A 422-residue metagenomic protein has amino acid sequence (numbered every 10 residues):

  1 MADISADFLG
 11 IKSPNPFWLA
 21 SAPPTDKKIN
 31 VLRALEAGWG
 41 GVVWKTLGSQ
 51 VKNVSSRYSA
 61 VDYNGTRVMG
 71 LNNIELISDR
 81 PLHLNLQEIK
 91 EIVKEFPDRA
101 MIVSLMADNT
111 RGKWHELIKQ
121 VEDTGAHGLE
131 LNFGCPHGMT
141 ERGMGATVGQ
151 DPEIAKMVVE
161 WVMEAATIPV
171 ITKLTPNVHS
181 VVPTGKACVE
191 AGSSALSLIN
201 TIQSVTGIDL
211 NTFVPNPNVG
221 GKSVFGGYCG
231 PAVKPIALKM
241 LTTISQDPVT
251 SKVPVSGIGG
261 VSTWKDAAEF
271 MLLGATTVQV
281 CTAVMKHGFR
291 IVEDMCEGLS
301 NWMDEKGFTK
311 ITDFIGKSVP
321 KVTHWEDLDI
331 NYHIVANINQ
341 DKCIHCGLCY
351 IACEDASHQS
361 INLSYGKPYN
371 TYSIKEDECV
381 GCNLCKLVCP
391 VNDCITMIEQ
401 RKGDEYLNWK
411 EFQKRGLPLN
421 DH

Functional and structural regions predicted by a protein language model:
M1-I102, M106-R111, H115-E116, M295: N-terminal capping/small domains of soluble enzymes
L32-A37, G41, D108-S256, W264-T277 (+5 more regions): Alpha/beta enzyme core
K45-L47, F133, N200, T282-A283 (+1 more regions): Short secondary-structure boundary segments
K52-R67, G207-F225, A283-F308, K410 (+1 more regions): C-terminal helical cap(s) of enzyme catalytic domains, especially alpha/beta-barrels
G65-G70, K234, E297-C346, I351 (+3 more regions): Extended, intrinsically disordered, low-complexity segments
K342, A352, D377-E378, V388: Short pre-active-site segment immediately N-terminal to redox-active cysteine/selenocysteine motifs in thiol-based
L348-K367, L384-R401: Iron-sulfur cluster-binding cysteine motifs and their immediate structural context in ferredoxin-like electron-transfer
Y365-D377: Short linker/helix segments within small regulatory modules
